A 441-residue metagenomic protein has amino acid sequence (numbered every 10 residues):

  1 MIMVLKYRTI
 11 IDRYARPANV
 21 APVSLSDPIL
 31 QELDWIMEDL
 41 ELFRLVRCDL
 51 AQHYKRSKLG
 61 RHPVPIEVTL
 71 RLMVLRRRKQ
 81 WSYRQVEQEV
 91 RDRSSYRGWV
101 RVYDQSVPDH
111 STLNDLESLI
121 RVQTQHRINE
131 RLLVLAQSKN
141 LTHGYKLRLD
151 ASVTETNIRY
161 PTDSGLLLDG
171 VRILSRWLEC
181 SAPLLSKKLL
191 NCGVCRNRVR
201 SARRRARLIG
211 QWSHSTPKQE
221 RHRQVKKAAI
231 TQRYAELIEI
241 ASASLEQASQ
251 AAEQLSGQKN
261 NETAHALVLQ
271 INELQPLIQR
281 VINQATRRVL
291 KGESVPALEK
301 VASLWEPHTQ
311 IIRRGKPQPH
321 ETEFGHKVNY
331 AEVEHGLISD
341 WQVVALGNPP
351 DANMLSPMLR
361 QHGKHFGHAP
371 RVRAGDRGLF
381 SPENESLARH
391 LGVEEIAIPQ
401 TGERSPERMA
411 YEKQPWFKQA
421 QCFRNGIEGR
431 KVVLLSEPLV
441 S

Functional and structural regions predicted by a protein language model:
M1-C48: Charged, often Cys/His-bearing segments associated with DNA-binding zinc-finger transcription factors
V46-R61: Short, Lys/Arg-enriched N-terminal segment that forms or immediately precedes the first helix of a structured domain
R61, P65-I66, R84, Q88-R91 (+3 more regions): Polybasic low-complexity intrinsically disordered regions
L70, H326-V328, I427: Change "...and in nucleic-acid phosphodiester-cleaving endonucleases..." to "...and in nucleic-acid processing enzymes
L70-Q80: Alpha-helical support elements that line or immediately flank enzyme active sites and cofactor-binding pockets
R93-V107: Short, basic interhelical loop/turn and adjoining N-cap of the next helix at nucleic-acid- or acidic-partner-contacting
R97-G98, I338-W341, S441: Short small-residue beta-strand/loop micro-motif enriched in glycine and branched aliphatics
R377-S441: Helix-centered, glycine/charged polyanion-binding patches within enzymatic domains that contact phosphate-containing
